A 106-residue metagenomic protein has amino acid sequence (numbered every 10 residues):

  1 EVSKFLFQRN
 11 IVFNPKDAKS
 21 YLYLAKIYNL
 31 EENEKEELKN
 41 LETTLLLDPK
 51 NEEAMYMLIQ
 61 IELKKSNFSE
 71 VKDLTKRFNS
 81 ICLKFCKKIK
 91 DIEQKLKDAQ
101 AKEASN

Functional and structural regions predicted by a protein language model:
N10, T43-T44, R77-F78: Canonical positions in the second alpha-helix
F13, L47, S80-K84: Structural marker of alpha-solenoid helical repeat scaffolds
Y23, M57, D91-K95: Canonical tetratricopeptide repeat
K72-N106: Terminal, low-structured helical/coil segments at or just beyond the last alpha-helical repeat
